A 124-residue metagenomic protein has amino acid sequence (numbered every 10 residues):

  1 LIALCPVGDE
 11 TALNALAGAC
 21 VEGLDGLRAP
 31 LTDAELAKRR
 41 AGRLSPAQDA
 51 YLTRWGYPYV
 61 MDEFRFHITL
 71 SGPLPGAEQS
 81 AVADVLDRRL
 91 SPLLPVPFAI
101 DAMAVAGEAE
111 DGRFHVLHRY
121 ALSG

Functional and structural regions predicted by a protein language model:
L1-G124: Enzymes that process phosphate groups on RNA ends and nucleotide/triphosphate substrates
